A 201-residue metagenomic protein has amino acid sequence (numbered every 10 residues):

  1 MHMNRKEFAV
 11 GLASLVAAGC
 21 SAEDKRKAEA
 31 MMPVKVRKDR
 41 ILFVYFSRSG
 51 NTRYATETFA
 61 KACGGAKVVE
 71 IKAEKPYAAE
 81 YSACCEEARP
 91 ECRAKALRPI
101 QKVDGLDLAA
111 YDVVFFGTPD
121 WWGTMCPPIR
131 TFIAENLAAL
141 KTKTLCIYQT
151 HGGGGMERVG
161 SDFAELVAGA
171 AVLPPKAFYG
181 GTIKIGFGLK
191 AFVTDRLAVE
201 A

Functional and structural regions predicted by a protein language model:
M1-M3: N-terminal secretory signal peptides
R5-R26: N-terminal export signals
C20-Y54: C-terminal segment of N-terminal export signals and the immediately downstream linker at the start of the mature
R48-N51, A73-P76, D120-T124, H151-G155 (+1 more regions): Solvent-exposed loop/turn segments at secondary-structure junctions within structured extracellular/periplasmic domains
T58-G64: A short, Lys/Arg-enriched amphipathic alpha-helix followed by its capping loop at the start of a domain
G65-E80: A short beta-strand-loop structural module common to alpha/beta enzyme folds
C84-G169: Helix-loop-strand module that forms the ligand-binding subsite of alpha/beta enzymes
L173-A201: Glycine-rich phosphate/pyrophosphate-binding loop and the adjoining helix
